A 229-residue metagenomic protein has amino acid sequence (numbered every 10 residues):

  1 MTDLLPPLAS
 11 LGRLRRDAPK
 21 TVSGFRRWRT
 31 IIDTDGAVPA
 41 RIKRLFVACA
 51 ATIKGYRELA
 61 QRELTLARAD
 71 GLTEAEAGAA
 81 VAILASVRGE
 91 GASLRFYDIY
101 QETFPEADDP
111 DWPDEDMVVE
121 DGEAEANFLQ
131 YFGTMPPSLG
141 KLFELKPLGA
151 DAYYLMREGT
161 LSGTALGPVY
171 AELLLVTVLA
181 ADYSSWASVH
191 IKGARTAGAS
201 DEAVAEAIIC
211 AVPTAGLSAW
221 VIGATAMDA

Functional and structural regions predicted by a protein language model:
M1-I42, L66-A69, A92-P168, K192-T196 (+1 more regions): Acidic, glycine/proline-rich low-complexity segments that act as flexible tails and inter-domain linkers
K43-E58, Y170-S185: Amphipathic, charged-and-aliphatic alpha-helical interface segments that function as noncatalytic docking
A48-C49, A80-L84, F96-I99, L145 (+2 more regions): Short acidic/histidine-centered micro-motifs embedded in hydrophobic/aromatic stretches that mark compact functional
T52-G55, I83-E90, A180-A181, C210-L217: A short structural micro-motif
E63-F96: Hydrophobic/aromatic-rich structural module bridging two neighboring secondary-structure elements via a short loop
A187-I191: Transmembrane alpha-helical segments of integral membrane proteins
G198-E202, A207-P213: Extended, charged low-complexity segments that frequently continue into or abut oligomerization scaffolds
